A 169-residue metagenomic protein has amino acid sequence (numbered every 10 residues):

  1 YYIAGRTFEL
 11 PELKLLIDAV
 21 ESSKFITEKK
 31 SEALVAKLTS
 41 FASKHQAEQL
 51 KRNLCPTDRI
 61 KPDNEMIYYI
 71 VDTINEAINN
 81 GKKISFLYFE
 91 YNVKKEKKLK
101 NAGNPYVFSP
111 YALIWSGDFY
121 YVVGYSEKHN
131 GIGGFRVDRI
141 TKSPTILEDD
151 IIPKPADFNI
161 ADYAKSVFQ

Functional and structural regions predicted by a protein language model:
Y2-V93: Bulky hydrophobic/aromatic content
V35-K44, E96-K97, G134-K142, Q169: Short low-complexity stretches enriched in small and charged residues
Q46-N64, S109, I114-V122, I151-D162: Short flexible/disordered coil segments
N75-G133: Loop-centered beta-sheet repeat module
V122-Q169: Surface-exposed, charged, gly/pro-rich loop-and-adjacent secondary-structure segments at domain edges
